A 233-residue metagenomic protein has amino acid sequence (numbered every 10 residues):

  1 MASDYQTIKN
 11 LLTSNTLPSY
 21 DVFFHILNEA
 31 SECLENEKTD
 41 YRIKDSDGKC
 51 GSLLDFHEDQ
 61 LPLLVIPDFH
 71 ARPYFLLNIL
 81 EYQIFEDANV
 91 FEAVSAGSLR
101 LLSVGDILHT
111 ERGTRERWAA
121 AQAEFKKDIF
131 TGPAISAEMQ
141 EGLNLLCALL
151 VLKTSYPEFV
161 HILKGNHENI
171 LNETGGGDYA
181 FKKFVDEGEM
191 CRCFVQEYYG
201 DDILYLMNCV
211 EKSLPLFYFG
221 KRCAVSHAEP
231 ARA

Functional and structural regions predicted by a protein language model:
M1-A233: Feature recognizes metal-dependent phosphohydrolase scaffolds
